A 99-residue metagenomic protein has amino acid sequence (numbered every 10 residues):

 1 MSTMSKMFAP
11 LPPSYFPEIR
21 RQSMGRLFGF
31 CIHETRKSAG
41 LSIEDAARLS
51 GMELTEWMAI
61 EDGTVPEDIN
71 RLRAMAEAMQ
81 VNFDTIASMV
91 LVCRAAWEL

Functional and structural regions predicted by a protein language model:
M1-L27, E34, E77, N82-S88 (+1 more regions): N-terminal flexible/basic segments that precede or flank functional cores
G29, M58-A59, R73, A87: Key DNA-contacting residues within the recognition helix of helix-turn-helix
F30-R48, A74: Short basic helix-loop element that most often maps to the first helix and adjoining turn of HTH DNA-binding modules
T35, L49, I60, M89: Residues in the recognition helix of alpha-helical DNA-binding motifs
E44, T55, D84: Key DNA-contact positions within bacterial/archaeal DNA-binding proteins
G51-E67: Recognition helix of helix-turn-helix/homeodomain-like DNA-binding domains that insert into the DNA major groove
G63-E77: Short, basic-rich loop-to-helix N-cap that marks the start of a DNA-contacting helix
